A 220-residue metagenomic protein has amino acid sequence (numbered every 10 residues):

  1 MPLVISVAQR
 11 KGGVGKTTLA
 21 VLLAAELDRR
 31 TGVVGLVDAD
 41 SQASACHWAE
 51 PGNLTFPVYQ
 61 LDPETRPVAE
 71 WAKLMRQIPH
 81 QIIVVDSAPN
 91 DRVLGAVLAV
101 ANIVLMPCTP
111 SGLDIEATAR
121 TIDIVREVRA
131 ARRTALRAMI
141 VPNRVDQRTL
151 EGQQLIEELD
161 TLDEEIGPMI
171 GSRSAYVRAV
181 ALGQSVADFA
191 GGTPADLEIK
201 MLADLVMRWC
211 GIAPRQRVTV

Functional and structural regions predicted by a protein language model:
V4-R10, V14, V21-D91, G95-A99 (+1 more regions): P-loop/Walker-type NTP enzyme "switch/lid" segment
L36, V85, M106, I140-P142: Structural beta-sheet core signal
S41-A43, G112, V145-R148, A175: Conserved nucleotide-binding/hydrolysis micro-motifs of P-loop NTPases
A101-T121, D146: Conserved Switch II/interswitch segment of TRAFAC-class P-loop GTPases
T118-R133, N143: Conserved C-terminal guanine-recognition region of P-loop GTPase G domains, centered on the G4
R144-D146, I156-V186: Beta-strand-loop-alpha "switch" segments that mediate conformational coupling across diverse proteins
R178-A203: Inter-lobe coupling/hinge region of RecA-like P-loop helicase motors
